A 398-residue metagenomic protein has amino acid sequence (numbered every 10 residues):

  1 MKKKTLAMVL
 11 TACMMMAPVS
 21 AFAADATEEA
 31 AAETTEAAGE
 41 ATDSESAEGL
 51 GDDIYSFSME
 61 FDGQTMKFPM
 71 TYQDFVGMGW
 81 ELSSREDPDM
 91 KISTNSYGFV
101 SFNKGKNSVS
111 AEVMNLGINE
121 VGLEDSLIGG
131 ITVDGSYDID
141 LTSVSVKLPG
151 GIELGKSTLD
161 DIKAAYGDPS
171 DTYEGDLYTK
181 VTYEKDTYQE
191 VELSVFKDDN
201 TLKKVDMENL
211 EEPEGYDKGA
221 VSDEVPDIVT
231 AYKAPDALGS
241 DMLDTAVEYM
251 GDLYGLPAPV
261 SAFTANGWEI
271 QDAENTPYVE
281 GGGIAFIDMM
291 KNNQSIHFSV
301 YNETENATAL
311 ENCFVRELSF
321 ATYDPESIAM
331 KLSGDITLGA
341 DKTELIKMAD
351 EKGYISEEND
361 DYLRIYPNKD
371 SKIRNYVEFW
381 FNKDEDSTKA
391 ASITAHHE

Functional and structural regions predicted by a protein language model:
M1-D25: Sec-dependent N-terminal signal peptides of Gram-positive bacterial secreted proteins and lipoproteins
M16-A37, E48-L50: Sec-dependent signal peptide cleavage junction
A32, E36, D53, G63-K67 (+10 more regions): Polar/charged low-complexity regions in secreted precursors and cytosolic/nuclear IDRs
E33-M66, Y216-D252: N-terminal low-complexity, Pro/Thr/Ser-rich intrinsically disordered segments that act as propeptides or flexible
D53, M59-F61, K67, G77 (+2 more regions): Ordered, small/hydrophobic-rich secondary-structure cores
F57-T65, V144-E153, T245-L253, I328-T337: Second-shell loop/turn segments in exported
D74-E124, S157-V225, A262-T308, I336 (+1 more regions): A cross-family detector of function-defining hotspots
G129-V144, K204-I228, R316-I328, A391-E398: A short, surface-exposed interaction/processing loop segment used at functional sites
